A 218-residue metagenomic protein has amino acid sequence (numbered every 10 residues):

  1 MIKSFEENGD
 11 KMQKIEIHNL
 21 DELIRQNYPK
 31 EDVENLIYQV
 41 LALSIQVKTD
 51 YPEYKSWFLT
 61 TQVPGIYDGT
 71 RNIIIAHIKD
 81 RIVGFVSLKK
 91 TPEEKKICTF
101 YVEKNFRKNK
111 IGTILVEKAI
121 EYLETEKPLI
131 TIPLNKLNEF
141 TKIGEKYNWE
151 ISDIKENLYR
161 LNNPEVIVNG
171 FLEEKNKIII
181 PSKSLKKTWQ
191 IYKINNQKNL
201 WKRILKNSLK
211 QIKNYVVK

Functional and structural regions predicted by a protein language model:
I2-F58, Y192-N199: Short amphipathic alpha-helix that is part of the acyltransferase structural core
L41, I45-I78, F85: Active-site rim helix/loop that mediates acceptor-substrate recognition in acyltransferases
V83-G84, D153: A structural microfeature
K89, E93-K104: Conserved acetyl-CoA binding element of GNAT-fold acetyltransferases
V102, K108-Y122: Conserved acetyl-CoA-binding loop-helix of GNAT-fold acetyltransferases
L123-N135: Conserved GNAT acetyl-CoA-binding A-motif
L134-N157: Conserved active-site alpha-helix within GNAT-family acetyltransferase domains
N157-V216: C-terminal "cap" of GNAT-fold acetyltransferases
